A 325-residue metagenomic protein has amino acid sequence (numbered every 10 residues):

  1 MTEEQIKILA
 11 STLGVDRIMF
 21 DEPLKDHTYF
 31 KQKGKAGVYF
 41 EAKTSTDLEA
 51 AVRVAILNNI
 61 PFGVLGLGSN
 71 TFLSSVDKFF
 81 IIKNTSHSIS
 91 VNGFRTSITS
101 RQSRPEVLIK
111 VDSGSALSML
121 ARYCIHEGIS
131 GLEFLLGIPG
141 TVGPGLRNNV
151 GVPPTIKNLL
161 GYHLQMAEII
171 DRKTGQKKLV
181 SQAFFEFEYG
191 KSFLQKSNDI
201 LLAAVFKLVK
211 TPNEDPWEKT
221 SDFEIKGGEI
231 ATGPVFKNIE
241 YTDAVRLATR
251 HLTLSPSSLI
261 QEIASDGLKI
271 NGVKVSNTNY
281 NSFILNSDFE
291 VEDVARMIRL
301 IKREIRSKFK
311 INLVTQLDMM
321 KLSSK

Functional and structural regions predicted by a protein language model:
M1-L65: N-terminal, positively charged, Ser/Thr/Ala/Gly-biased leader segments that form transit/presequence-like amphipathic
F20, D26, T71, I170-E304 (+1 more regions): Phosphate/pyrophosphate- and phosphate-bearing ligand-binding catalytic cores of soluble enzymes
P23, Y29, A116, T141-V142 (+1 more regions): Short, structural beta-strand-to-alpha-helix junction motif
F30-K33, L57, V64-L65, F72-S74 (+9 more regions): Solvent-exposed alpha-helices and their adjacent loops that cap or buttress functional pockets in soluble metabolic
K33-G34, V38-S45, T71-F94, R147-Q182 (+1 more regions): Structural signature of FAD isoalloxazine-binding scaffolds in flavoprotein oxidoreductases
S45-A50, V54-P61, H87-L146, T155: FAD-binding glycine-rich core of flavoenzymes that anchor FAD
L65-N70, S113, S287-D288: Glycine-rich beta-strand-to-loop/alpha-helix junction loops that act as flexible
